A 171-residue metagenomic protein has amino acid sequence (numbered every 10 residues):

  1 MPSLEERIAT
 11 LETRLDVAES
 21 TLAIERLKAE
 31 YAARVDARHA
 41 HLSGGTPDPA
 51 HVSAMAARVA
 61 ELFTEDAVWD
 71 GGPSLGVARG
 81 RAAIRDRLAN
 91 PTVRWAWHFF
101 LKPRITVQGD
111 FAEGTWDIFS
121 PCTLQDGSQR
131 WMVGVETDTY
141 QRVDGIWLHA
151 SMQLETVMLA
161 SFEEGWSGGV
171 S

Functional and structural regions predicted by a protein language model:
M1-A57, E61: Short, low-complexity N-terminal intrinsically disordered segments enriched in polar/charged residues
P2-A9, T92-S171: A beta-strand edge to alpha-helix "cap/lid" segment located at domain peripheries
A33, W69, L154: Active-site micro-motifs of SAM-dependent methyltransferase domains
A37, P49-A112, W116: A solvent-exposed, acidic/Ser-Thr-rich amphipathic alpha-helical stretch
S43-G44, D70-G72, A150: Short, hydrophobic secondary-structure boundary micro-motifs
T46-V52, A56-L62, M152-S167: Short, charge- and proline-biased low-complexity linear segments that act as flexible interaction/docking motifs
